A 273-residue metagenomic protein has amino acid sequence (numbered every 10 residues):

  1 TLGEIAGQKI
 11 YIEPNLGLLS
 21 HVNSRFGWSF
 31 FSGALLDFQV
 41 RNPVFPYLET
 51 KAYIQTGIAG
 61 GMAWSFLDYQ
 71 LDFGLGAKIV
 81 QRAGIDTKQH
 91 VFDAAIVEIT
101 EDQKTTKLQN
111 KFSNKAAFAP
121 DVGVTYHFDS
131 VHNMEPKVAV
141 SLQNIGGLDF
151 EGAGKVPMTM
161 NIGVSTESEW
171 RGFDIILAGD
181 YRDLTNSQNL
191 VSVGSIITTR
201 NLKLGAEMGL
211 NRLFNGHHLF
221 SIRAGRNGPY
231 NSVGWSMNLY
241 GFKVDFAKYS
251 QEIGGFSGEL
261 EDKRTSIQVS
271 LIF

Functional and structural regions predicted by a protein language model:
T1-F273: Subset of outer-membrane beta-barrel
